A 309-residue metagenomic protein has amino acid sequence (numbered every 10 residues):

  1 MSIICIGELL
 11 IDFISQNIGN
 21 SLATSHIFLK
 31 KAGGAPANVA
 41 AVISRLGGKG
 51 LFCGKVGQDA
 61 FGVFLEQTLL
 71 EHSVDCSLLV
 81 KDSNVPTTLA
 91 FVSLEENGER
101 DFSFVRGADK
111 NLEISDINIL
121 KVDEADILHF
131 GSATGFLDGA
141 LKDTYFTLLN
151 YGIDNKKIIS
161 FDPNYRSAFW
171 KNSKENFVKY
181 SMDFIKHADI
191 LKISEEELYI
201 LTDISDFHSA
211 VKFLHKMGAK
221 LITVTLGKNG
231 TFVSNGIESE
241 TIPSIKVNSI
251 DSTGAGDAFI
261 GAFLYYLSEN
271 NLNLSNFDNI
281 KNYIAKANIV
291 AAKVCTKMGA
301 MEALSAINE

Functional and structural regions predicted by a protein language model:
M1-D75: Glycine-rich phosphate/adenosyl-contacting loop at the front of the ribokinase-like
S2, I158, I190, K220-L221: Proline-centered loop/turn at the N-terminus of a beta-strand
I3-I4, N150-Y151, D203, F207-E309: Conserved phosphate-binding/catalytic region of the ribokinase-like
I4, L51, I159-S160, T223: Structural detector of well-ordered beta-strand residues that form the stable sheet scaffold of enzyme domains
K49-S132: Conserved N-terminal subdomain of the carbohydrate kinase-like
G107-D116, K171-N176, I204, N273: Short gly/ser/thr-rich secondary-structure transition/capping motifs
A133-K212, G230: Conserved beta-alpha-beta core of the PfkB/ribokinase-like small-molecule kinase fold
